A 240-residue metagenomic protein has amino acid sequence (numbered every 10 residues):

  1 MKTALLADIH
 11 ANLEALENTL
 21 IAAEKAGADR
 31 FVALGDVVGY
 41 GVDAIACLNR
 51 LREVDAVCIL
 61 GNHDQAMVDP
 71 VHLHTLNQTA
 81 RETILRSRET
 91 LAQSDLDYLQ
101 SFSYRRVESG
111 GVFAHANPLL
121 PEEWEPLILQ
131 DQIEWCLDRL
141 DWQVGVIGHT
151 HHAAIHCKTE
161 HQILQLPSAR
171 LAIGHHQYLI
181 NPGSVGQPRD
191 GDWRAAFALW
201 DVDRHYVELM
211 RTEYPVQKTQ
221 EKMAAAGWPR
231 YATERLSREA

Functional and structural regions predicted by a protein language model:
M1-A4, V107-F113, I173-Y178: Beta-strand-turn-beta hairpins that frame and shape the catalytic cleft of phosphate-ester-processing enzymes
M1-A56: N-terminal active-site segment of His-dependent metallophosphoesterases
L6-A7, F31-D36, V57-N62, A114 (+2 more regions): Active-site neighborhood of phospho(di)ester-bond hydrolases with catalytic His/Asp-centered motifs
H10-A15, G39-G41, H63-V68, L119-P121 (+2 more regions): Active-site environment of divalent metal-dependent phosphoester hydrolases
A23-A28, E108, D138-D141, I173: Glycine-rich phosphate-binding loop signature in dinucleotide/nucleotide-binding domains
C47-L48, E53-D141: Active-site neighborhood of divalent metal-dependent phosphoester bond hydrolases
Q130-R170, H175-L179: Anionic-ligand binding region
K158-A240: Acidic, His/Gly-rich catalytic cores of divalent-metal-dependent hydrolytic chemistry
